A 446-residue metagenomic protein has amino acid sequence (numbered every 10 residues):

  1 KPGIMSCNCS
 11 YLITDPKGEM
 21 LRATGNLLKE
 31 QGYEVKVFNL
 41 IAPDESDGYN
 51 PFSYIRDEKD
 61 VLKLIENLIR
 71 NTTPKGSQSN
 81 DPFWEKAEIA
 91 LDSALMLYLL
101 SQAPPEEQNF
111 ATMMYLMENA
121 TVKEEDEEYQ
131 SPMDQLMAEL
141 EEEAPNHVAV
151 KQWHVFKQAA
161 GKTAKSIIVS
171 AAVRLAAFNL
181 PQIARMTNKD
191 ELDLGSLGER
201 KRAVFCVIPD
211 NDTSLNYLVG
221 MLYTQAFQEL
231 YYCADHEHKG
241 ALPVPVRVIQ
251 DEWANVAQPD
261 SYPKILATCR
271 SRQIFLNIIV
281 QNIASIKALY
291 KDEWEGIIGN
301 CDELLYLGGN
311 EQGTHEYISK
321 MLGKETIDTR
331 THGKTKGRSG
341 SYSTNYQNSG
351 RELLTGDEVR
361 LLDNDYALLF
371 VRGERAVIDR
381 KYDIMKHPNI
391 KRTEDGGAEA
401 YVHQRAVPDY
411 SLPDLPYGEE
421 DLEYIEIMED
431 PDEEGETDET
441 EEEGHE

Functional and structural regions predicted by a protein language model:
K1-I274, L289, G299, S349-E352 (+2 more regions): P-loop NTPase motor domains
L266-L368: Conserved ATP-driven motor cores of ASCE-family P-loop NTPases powering translocation/secretion/packaging/pilus
